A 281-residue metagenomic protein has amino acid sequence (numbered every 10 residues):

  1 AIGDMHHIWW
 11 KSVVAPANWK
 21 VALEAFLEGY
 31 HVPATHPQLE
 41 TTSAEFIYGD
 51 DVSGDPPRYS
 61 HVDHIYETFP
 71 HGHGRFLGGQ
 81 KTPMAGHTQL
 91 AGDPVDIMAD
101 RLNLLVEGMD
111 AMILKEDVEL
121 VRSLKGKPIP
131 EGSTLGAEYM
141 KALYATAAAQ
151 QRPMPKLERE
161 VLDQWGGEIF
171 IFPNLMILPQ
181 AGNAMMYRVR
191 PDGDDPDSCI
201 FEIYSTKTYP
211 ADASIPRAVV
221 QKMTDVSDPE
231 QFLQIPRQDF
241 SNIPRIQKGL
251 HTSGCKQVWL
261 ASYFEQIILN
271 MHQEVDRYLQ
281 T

Functional and structural regions predicted by a protein language model:
A1-T281: C-terminal catalytic domain of Rieske-type non-heme iron oxygenases
